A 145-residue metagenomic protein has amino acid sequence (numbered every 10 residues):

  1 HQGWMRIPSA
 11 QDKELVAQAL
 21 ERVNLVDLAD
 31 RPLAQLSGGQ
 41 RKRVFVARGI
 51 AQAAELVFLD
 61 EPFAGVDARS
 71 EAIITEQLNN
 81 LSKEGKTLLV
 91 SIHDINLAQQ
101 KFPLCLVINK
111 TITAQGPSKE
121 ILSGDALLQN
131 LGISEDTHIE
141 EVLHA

Functional and structural regions predicted by a protein language model:
A10-L28: Conserved ABC ATPase "signature" region
P32-L36, Q40: Conserved ABC ATPase signature
V57-D60: Catalytic Walker B motif of ABC-type/P-loop ATPase nucleotide-binding domains
A68-S70: Helix N-cap at the start of a conserved alpha-helix in ABC-type nucleotide-binding domains
I92-H93: H-loop/switch region of ABC-family ATPase nucleotide-binding domains
C105-P117: H-loop (His-switch) and adjacent beta-strand-loop-beta switch element of ABC-type ATPase nucleotide-binding domains
K119, G124-A145: ABC ATPase nucleotide-binding domains
